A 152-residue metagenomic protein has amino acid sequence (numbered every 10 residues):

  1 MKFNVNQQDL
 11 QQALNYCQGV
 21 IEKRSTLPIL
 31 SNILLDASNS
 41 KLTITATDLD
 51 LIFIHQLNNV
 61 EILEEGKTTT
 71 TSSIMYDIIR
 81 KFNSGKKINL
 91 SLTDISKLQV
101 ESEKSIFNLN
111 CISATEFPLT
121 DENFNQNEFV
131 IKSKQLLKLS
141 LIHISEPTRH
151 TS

Functional and structural regions predicted by a protein language model:
M1, S31-I33, L42, G66 (+3 more regions): Residue-level detector of beta-strand structural context in well-folded domains
M1-K41, T45: N-terminal basic/disordered segments at the start of proteins
N4, T69, V130: Short aromatic/basic micro-patch
Q11-L14, K134-L141: A short, contiguous, amphipathic alpha-helix enriched in charged residues
Y16-L27, F53-R80, G85-K86: A cross-kingdom feature marking solvent-exposed beta-strand/loop segments within repeated, beta-rich binding/scaffold
N32-N58, K97-I112: Polyanion/phosphate-binding surface patch
I74-K138: Hydrophobic alpha-helical hairpins/lids featuring a short glycine-rich hinge
I142-S152: Single conserved hydrophobic/aromatic residue that forms the stacking wall/gate of nucleotide- or nucleobase-binding
